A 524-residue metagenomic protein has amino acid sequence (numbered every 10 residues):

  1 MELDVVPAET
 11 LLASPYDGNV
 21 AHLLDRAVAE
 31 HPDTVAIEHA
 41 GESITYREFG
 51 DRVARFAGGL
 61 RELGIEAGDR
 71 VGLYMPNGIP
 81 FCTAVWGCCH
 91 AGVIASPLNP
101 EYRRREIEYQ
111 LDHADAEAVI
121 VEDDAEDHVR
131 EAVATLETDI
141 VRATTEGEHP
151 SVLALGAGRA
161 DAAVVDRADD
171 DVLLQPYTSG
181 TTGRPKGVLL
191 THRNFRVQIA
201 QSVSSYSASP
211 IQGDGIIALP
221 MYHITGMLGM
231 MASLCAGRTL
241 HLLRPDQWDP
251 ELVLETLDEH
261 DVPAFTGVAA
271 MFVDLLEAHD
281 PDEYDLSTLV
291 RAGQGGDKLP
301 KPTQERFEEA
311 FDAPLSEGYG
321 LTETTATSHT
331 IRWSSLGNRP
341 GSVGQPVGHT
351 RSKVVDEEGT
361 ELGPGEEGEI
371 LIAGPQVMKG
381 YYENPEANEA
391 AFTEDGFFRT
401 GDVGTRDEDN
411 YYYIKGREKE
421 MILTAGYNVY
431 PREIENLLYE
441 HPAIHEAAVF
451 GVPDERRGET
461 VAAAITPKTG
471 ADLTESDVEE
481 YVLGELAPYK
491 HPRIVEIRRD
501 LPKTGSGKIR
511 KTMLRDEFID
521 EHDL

Functional and structural regions predicted by a protein language model:
L3, G41, E126-D169, R184 (+1 more regions): ANL superfamily adenylate-forming
P15, P32-V35, G158-Y177, G183-R184 (+2 more regions): Conserved pre-ATP/AMP-binding loop-to-beta segment of ANL
Y16, V20, D33-G78, C82-W86 (+1 more regions): Conserved AMP-binding/adenylate-forming core of the ANL superfamily
T45-R47, V165-D166, D171-A200, R510: Conserved AMP-binding A3 loop
V119-V121, G374, K379-G380, A390 (+4 more regions): AMP-binding/adenylate-forming catalytic core of the ANL superfamily
G180, C235, V262-G267, L276-N338 (+2 more regions): Gly/Ser/Thr-rich phosphate-binding loop
R196-D214, I224-A264, D274, A278-H279: Conserved AMP-binding/adenylation subdomain of ANL enzymes
Q345-H349, T360-A391, V429, D472: Conserved ATP/PPi-binding loop(s) of AMP-dependent carboxylate-activating enzymes
